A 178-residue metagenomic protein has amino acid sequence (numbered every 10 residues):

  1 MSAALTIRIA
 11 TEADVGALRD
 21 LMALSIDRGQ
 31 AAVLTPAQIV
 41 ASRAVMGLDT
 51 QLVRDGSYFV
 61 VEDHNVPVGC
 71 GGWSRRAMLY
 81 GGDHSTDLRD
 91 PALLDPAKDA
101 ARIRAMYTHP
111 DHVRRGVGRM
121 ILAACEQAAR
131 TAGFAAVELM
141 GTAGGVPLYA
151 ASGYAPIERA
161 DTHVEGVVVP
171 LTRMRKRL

Functional and structural regions predicted by a protein language model:
M1-G16: Conserved N-terminal entry element of GNAT/NAT acetyltransferase domains
A23-L48: Conserved GNAT-fold acetyl-CoA-binding loop/helix
V33, D55, E62, C70-V113 (+2 more regions): Conserved acyl-donor/pantetheine-binding loop and adjacent beta-alpha core of acyl/acetyltransferases and related
H112, G116-A124: Conserved acetyl-CoA pyrophosphate-binding loop and the N-cap/start of the following alpha-helix in GNAT-like
A135, L139-P147, S152, E158-L178: C-terminal "cap" of GNAT-fold acetyltransferases
